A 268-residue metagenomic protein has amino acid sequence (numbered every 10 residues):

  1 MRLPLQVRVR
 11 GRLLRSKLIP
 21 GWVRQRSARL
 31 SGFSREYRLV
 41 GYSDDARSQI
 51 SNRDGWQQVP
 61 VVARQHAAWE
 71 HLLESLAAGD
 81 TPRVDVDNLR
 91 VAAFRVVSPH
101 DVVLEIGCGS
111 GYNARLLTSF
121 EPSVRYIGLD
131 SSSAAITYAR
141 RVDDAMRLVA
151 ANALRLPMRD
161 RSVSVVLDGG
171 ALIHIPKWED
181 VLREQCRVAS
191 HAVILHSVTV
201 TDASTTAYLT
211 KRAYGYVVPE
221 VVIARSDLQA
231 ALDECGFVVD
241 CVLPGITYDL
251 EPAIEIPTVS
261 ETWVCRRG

Functional and structural regions predicted by a protein language model:
V9-L73: N-terminal, positively charged/glycine-rich alpha-helical extensions of SAM-dependent methyltransferases
P82-P99, L116: Conserved alpha-helix/loop element of class I SAM-dependent methyltransferases that forms part of the SAM/SAH-binding
D101-G109: Conserved class I S-adenosyl-L-methionine
S110-R155: Class I SAM-dependent methyltransferase SAM/SAH-binding core
L167: A conserved beta-strand element that flanks and buttresses the S-adenosyl-L-methionine
E179-A192: A short glycine-rich, Lys/Arg-flanked "PGG" loop and its adjoining helix->strand segment in the class I
I194-P219: Conserved class I S-adenosyl-L-methionine
P219-G236, V242: Short alpha-helix
